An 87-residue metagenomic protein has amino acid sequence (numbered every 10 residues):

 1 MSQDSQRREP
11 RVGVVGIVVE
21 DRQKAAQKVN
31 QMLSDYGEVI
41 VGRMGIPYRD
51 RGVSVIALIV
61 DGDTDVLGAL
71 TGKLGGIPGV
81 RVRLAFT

Functional and structural regions predicted by a protein language model:
M1-T87: Long, contiguous binding/interaction regions
